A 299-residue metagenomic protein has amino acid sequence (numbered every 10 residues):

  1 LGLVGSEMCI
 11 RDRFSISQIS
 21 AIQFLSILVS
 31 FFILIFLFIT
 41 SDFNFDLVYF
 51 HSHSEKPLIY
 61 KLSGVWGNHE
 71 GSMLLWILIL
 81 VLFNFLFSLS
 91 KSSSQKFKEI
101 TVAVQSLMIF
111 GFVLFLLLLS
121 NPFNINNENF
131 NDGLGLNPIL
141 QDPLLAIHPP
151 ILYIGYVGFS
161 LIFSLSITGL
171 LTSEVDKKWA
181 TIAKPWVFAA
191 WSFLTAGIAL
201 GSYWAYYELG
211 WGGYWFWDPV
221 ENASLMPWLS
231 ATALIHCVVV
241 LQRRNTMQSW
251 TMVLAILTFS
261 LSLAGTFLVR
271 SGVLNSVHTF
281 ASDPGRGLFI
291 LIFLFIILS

Functional and structural regions predicted by a protein language model:
L3-I10: Short, small-residue-biased leader/transition segments that mark boundaries at the very start of proteins
S6, S72-N84, L152-S166, A223-V238 (+1 more regions): Hydrophobic cores of alpha-helical transmembrane segments in multi-pass inner/ER membrane proteins, independent
R11-I27, L86-F110, L171-S192, V240-I256 (+1 more regions): Membrane-interfacial loop-to-helix junctions in multi-pass inner-membrane proteins
F14-I16, F36-E70, N121-P149, V175 (+2 more regions): Membrane-interface interhelical loops and short amphipathic "cap" helices that link adjacent transmembrane segments
Q23-F38, Q105-L118, T258-S262: Hydrophobic alpha-helical membrane-insertion segments
L25, L58-I59, N68-N127, A146 (+1 more regions): Mature extracytoplasmic enzyme cores
W228-S299: Polar, glycine-rich mid-to-C-terminal structural blocks that act as macromolecule-binding/assembly scaffolds
